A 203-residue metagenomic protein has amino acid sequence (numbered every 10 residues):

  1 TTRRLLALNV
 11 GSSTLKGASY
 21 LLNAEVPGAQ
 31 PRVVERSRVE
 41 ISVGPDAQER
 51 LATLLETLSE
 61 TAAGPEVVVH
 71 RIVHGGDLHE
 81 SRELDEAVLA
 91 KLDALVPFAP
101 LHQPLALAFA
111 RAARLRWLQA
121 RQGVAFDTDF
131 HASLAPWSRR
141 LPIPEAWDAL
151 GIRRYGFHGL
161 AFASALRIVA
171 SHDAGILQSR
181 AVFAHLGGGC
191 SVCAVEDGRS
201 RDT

Functional and structural regions predicted by a protein language model:
R3, K16, L105-A106, W117-Q119 (+3 more regions): Non-transmembrane, aqueous-exposed alpha-helical and coiled segments at domain scale
L5-A7, V67-V69, G123, A181-H185: Short glycine-aspartate micro-motif
L5-Q48: Short glycine-rich, Thr/Ser-proximal phosphate-binding strand/loop in the N-terminal lobe of ATP-dependent enzymes
S12, D46-E49, V68, A87 (+3 more regions): Conserved active-site and cofactor/substrate-binding residues in soluble primary-metabolism enzymes
V33-E66, L95, F109-A112: Conserved active-site "lid/cap" helical segment
T61-Q103, A120-G123, D129-L141: Short beta-strand-loop/turn "lid" adjacent to the catalytic site in phosphate-handling enzymes
S133-T203: Glycine-rich phosphate-binding loop of actin/hexokinase-like ATP-binding domains
